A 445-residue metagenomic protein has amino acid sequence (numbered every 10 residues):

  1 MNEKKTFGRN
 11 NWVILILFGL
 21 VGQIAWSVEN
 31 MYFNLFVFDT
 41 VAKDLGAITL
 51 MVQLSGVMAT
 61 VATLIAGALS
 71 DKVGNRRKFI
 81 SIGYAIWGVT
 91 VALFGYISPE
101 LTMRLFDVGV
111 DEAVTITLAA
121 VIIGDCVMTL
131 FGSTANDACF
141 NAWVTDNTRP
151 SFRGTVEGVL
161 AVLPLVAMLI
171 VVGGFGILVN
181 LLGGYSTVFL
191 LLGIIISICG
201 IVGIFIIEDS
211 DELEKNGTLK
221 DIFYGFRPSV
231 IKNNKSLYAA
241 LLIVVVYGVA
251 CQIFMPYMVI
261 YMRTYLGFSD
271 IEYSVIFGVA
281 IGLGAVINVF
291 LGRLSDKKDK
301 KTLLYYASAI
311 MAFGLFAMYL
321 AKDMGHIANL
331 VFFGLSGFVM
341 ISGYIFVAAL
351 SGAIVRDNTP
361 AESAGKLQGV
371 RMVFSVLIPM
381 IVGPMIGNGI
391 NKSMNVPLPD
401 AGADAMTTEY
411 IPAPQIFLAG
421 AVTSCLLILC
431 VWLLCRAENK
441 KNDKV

Functional and structural regions predicted by a protein language model:
M1-R9, D211-L242, V445: Juxtamembrane intracellular "pre-TM" segments in multi-pass secondary transporters
N2-G56, Y238-A239, I243, Y247-L266 (+1 more regions): Helix-loop boundary and gating motifs at the non-cytosolic
A59-T60, G154-V179, M372-P384: Glycine-rich segments within core transmembrane alpha-helices of 12-TM secondary carriers
A62-N75, V179, I287-K300, N391: Helix-to-loop junctions at the C-terminal end of transmembrane segments in multipass secondary transporters
K72-I86, D296-A309: Cytoplasmic membrane-interface "Motif A"-like loop-to-helix N-cap segments of 12-TM Major Facilitator Superfamily
R76, D111-E112, I177-I194, N391-C425: A membrane-interface helix-boundary motif in multi-pass transporters
Y84-V114, A309-H326: C-terminal ends and interior cores of transmembrane alpha-helices in multi-pass membrane transporters/permeases
K301-L350: C-terminal transmembrane helical hairpin of 12-TM major facilitator-type secondary transporters
